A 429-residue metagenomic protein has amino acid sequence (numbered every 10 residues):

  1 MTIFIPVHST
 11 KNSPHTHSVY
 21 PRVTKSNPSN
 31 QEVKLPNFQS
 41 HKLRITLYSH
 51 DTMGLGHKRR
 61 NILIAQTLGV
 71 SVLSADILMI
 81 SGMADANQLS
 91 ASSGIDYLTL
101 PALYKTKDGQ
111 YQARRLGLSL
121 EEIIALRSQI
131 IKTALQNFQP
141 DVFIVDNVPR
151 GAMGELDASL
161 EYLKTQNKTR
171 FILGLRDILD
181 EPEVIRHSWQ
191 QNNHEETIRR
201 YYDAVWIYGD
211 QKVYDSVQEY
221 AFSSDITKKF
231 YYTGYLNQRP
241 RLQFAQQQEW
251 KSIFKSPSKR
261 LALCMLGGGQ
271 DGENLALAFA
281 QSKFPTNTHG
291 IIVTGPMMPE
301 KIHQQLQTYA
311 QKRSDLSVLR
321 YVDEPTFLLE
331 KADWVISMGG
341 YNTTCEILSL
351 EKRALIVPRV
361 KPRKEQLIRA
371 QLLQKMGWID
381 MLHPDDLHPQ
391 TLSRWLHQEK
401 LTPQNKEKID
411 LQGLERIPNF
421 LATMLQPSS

Functional and structural regions predicted by a protein language model:
T2-H8, H17-A84: N-terminal subdomain of nucleotide-sugar transferases
I5, R394-S429: C-terminal amphipathic helix plus adjacent low-complexity, charged tail appended to glycosyltransferase catalytic
H41-R44, Y48-S49, T67-E122, L126-S128: Conserved nucleotide-sugar phosphate-binding/catalytic loop shared by glycosyltransferases and other
A65, N237-K331, D385: Donor-nucleotide binding loops and adjacent catalytic segments primarily of GT-B fold Leloir glycosyltransferases
I131-M153: Short N-terminal targeting/anchoring amphipathic segment
L175-G272: A nucleotide-sugar donor-handling region in carbohydrate enzymes
E324-I368: A donor-sugar binding/catalytic signature common to diverse glycosyltransferases and related nucleotide-sugar
R353-Q398: Nucleotide-sugar donor-binding patch of glycosyltransferase catalytic domains
